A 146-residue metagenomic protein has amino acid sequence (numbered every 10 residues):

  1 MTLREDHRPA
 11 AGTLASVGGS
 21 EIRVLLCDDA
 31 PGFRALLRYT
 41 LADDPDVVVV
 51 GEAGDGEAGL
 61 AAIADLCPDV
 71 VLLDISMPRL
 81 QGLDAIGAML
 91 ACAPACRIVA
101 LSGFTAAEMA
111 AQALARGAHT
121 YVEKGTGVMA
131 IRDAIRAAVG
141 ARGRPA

Functional and structural regions predicted by a protein language model:
S20-F33, L37-L41: Conserved acidic segment of CheY-like receiver
D55-A58, Q81-D84: Acidic catalytic/metal-coordinating carboxylates
L66-L72: Active-site beta3 strand of CheY-like receiver
M77: Receiver (REC) domain active-site loop signature in two-component systems and cognate sites in sensor histidine kinases
F104-T105: Short, conserved "switch-loop" micro-motifs in signal-transduction and mechanochemical regulators
E108, T126-V139: C-terminal output helix
